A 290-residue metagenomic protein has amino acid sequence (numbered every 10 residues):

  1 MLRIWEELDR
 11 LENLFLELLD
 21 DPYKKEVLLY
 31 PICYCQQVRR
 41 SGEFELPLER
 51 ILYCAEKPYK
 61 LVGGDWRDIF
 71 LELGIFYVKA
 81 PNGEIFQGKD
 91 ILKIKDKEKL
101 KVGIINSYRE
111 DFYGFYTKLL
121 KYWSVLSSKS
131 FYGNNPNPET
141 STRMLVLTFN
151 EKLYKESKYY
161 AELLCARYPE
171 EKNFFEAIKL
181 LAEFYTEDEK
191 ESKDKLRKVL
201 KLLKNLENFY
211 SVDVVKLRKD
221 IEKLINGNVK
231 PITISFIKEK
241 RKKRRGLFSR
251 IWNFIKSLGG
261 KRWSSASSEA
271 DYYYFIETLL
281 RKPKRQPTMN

Functional and structural regions predicted by a protein language model:
M1-E151, E156, L206-N290: N-terminal alpha-helical interaction modules that lie
L8, A161, F175, L196 (+3 more regions): Generic L/I/V-rich hydrophobic alpha-helical segments across diverse proteins
N13, C33, L180-T186: Short, hydrophobic/amphipathic alpha-helical patches that form generic packing surfaces within helical domains
Q37-E45, Y159-L181, D188, L203-N208: Short, charge-rich amphipathic alpha-helical segments embedded in non-transmembrane helical bundles/solenoids
N134-N173, E189-S192, K198: Alpha-helical adaptor scaffolds
T186-N205, F209-V212: Short coil/linker segments at helix-helix boundaries
